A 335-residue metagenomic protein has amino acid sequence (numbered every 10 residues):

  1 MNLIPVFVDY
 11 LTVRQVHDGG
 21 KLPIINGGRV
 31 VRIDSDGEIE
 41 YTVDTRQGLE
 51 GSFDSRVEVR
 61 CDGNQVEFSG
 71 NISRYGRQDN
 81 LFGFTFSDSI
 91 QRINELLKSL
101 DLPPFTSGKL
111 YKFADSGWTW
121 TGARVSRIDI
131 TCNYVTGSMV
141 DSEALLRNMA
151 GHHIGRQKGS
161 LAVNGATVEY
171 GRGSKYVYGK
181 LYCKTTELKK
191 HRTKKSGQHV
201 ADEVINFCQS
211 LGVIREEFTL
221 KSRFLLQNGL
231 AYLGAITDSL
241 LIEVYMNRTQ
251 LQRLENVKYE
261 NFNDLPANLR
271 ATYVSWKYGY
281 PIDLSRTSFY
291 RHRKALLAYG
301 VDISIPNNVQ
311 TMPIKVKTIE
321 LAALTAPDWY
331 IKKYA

Functional and structural regions predicted by a protein language model:
M1-W276, Y280, D302-A335: Structured, helix-rich domain cores that form ligand/interaction pockets
L284-S285: N-terminal core-binding DNA-recognition domain of tyrosine site-specific recombinases/integrases
F289, R293: Helix-turn-helix DNA-binding segment
K294-V301: Residue-level detection of the helix-turn-helix DNA-binding "recognition helix"
